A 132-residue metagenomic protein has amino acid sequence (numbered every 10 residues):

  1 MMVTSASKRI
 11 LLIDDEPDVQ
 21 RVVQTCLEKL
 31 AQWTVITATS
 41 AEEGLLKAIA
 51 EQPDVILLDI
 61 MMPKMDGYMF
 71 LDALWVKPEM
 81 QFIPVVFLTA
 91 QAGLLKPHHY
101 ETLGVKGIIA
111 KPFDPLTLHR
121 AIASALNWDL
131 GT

Functional and structural regions predicted by a protein language model:
M1-R9, L116-T132: Non-catalytic signal-transmission and effector/linker regions of two-component phosphorelay proteins
P17-I36: Two-component/phosphorelay signaling modules centered on CheY-like receiver
T37-L46, G67: Helix N-cap/capping motif at the beta->alpha junctions
L46, Y68-Q81: Short amphipathic alpha-helix used as the core "switch/output" element in two-component signaling
E51-L57: Active-site beta3 strand of CheY-like receiver
M62: Receiver (REC) domain active-site loop signature in two-component systems and cognate sites in sensor histidine kinases
M69, A92-I109, R120-A123: Alpha4 helix (beta4-alpha4-beta5 surface) of REC/receiver domains from two-component response regulators
